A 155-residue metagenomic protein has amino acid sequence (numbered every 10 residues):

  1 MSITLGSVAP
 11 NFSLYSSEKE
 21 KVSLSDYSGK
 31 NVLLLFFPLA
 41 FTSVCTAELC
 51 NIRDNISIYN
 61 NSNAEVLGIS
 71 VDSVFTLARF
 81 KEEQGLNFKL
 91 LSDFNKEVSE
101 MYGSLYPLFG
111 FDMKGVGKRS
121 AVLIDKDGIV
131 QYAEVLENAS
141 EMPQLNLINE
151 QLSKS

Functional and structural regions predicted by a protein language model:
M1-S155: Chalcogenol-based redox active-site neighborhoods
